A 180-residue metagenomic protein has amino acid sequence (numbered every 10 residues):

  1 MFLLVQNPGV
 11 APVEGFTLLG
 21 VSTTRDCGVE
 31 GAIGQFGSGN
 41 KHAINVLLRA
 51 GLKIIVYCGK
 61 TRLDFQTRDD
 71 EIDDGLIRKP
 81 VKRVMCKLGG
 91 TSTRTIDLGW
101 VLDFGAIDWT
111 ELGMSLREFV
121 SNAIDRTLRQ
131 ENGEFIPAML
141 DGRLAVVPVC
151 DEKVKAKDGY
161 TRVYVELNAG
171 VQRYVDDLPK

Functional and structural regions predicted by a protein language model:
M1-K180: GHKL (Bergerat-fold) ATPase N-terminal catalytic module, capturing the glycine-rich phosphate-binding loop and acidic
